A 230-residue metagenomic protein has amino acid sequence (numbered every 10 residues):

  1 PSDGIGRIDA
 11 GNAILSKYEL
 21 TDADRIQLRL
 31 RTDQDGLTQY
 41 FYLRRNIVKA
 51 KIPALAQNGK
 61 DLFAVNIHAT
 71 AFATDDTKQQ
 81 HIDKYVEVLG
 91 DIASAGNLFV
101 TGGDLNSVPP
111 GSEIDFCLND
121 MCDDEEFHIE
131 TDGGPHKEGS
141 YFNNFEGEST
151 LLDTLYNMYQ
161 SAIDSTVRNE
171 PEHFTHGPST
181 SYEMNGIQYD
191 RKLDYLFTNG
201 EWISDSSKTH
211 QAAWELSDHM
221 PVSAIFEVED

Functional and structural regions predicted by a protein language model:
P1-F63, A69: Structured beta-strand-rich core segments of catalytic domains in phosphoester-bond hydrolases
S2-G4, L20-T21, R29-R31, A69-A73 (+4 more regions): Solvent-exposed loop/turn segments at secondary-structure junctions within structured extracellular/periplasmic domains
R7, T74-T77, A213-S217: Solvent-exposed loop/turn segments connecting transmembrane beta-strands in outer-membrane beta-barrel proteins
K17-E19, A54, A71, N199-E201 (+1 more regions): Non-catalytic surface loops within mature trypsin-like serine protease
D24-T32, H81-I82, T209-E215: Short intrinsically disordered coil segments
R44-V65, K78-D115, E138-G139, L155: His/acidic metal-ligating clusters that form di-metal
D75-Q80, I187: Soluble non-cytosolic domains of exported or imported proteins
G90-V100, S107-D230: Metal-dependent phosphoester-hydrolase catalytic domains
